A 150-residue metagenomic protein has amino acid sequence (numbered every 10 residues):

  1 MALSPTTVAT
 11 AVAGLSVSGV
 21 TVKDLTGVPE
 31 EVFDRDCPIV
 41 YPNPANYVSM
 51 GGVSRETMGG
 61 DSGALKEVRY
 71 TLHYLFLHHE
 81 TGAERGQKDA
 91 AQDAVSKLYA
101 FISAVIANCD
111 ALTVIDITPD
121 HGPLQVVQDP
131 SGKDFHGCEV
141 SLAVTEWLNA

Functional and structural regions predicted by a protein language model:
M1-R35, P44-A150: Charged, amphipathic alpha-helical segments and their flanking helix caps
